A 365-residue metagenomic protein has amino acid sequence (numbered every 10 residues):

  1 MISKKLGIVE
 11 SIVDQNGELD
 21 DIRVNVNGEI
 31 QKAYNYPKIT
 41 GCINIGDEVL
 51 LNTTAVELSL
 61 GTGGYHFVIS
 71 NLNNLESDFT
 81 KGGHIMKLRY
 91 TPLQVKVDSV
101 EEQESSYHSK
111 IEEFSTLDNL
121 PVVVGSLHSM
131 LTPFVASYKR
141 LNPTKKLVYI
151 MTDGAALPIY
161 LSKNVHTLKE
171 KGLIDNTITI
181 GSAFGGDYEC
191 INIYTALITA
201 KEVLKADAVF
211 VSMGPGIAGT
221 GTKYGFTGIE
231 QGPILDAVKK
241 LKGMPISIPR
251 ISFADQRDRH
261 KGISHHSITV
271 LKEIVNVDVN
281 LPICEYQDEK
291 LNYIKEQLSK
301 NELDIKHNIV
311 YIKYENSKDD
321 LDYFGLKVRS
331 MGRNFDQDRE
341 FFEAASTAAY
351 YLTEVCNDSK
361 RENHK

Functional and structural regions predicted by a protein language model:
I2-N119, N142: Extended, charged alpha/beta regions that create polyanion-binding interfaces
I2-V26, K139-K145, I159, K163-S212 (+1 more regions): Non-transmembrane, aqueous-exposed alpha-helical and coiled segments at domain scale
A33-T40, V122, T152, A156 (+1 more regions): A short N-terminal beta->alpha junction/helix N-cap motif
A55, D153-G154, I251: Residue-level signal for short, function-critical loop segments
L58, A156, A254: Flexible, glycine-rich phosphate/dinucleotide-binding loops and adjacent beta-alpha linkers at cofactor/substrate
D98-C190: Phosphate-binding glycine-rich loops and their immediate beta-loop-alpha structural context
